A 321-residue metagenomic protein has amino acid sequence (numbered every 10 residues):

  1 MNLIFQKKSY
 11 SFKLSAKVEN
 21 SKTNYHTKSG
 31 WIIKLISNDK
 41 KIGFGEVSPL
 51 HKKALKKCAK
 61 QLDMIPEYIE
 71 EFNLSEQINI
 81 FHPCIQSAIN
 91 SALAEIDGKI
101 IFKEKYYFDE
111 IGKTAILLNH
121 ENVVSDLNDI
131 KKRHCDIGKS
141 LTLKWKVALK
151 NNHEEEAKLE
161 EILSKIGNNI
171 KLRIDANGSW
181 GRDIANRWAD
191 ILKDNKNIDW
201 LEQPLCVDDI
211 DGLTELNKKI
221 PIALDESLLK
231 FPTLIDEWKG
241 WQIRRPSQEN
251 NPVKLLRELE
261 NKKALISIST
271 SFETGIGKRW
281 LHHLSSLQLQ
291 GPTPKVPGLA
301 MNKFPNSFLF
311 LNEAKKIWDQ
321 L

Functional and structural regions predicted by a protein language model:
M1-L172, N177-S179, D183, D190-D194 (+1 more regions): N-terminal capping/lid subdomain adjacent to the active-site entrance of alpha/beta enzymes
K7, G45, L172-D175, E202 (+3 more regions): General beta-strand structural signal in soluble alpha/beta enzymes
K56-C58, D63-I65, E156, L163 (+7 more regions): Alpha-helix boundary/interfacial micro-motifs
E71, C206-D209, E215-P221, E226-L321: Shared catalytic-loop signature of beta/alpha-barrel
G138-K139, K196, W238, K263: Glycine-centered loop/turn motif at secondary-structure junctions
L149-L172, A176-Q242, S247-Q248, P252: Glycine/proline-rich, positively charged, aromatic-decorated active-site loop/lid region on the catalytic face
